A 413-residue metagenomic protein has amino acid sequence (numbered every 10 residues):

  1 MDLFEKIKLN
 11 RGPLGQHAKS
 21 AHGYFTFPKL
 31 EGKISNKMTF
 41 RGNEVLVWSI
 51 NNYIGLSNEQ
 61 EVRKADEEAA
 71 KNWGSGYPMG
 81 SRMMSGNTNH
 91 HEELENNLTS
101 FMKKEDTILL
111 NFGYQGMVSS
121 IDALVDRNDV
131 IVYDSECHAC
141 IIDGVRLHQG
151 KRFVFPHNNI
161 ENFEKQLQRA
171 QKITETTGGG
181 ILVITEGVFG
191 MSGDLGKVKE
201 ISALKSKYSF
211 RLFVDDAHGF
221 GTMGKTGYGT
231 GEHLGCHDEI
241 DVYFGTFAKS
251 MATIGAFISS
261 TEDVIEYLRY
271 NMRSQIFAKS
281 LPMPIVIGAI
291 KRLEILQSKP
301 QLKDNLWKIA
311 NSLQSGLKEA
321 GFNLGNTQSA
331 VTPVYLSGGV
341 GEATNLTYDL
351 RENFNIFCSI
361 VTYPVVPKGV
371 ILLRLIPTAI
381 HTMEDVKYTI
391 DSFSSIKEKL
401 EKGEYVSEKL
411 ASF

Functional and structural regions predicted by a protein language model:
R11-G74, F210: N-terminal "arm"/small-domain region of PLP-dependent enzymes with the aminotransferase-like
T26, K303-N311, E319-F354, P377-A379 (+2 more regions): Conserved PLP-binding catalytic core of the aspartate aminotransferase-like
Q60, K64, E68, N72 (+4 more regions): PLP-dependent enzyme catalytic core of the Aspartate aminotransferase-like
K64, K71-F112: Conserved N-terminal alpha-helix of the aminotransferase class I/II PLP-enzyme fold
S120-A139: Conserved PLP-anchoring active-site segment centered on the Schiff-base-forming lysine
F153, H157-V214: Active-site phosphate-binding strand-loop segment of PLP-dependent enzymes
E232-Y267: Active-site PLP attachment segment
S280-K299, N305, I309, K318 (+1 more regions): Structural motif of enzymes handling amino- and sulfur-group chemistry
